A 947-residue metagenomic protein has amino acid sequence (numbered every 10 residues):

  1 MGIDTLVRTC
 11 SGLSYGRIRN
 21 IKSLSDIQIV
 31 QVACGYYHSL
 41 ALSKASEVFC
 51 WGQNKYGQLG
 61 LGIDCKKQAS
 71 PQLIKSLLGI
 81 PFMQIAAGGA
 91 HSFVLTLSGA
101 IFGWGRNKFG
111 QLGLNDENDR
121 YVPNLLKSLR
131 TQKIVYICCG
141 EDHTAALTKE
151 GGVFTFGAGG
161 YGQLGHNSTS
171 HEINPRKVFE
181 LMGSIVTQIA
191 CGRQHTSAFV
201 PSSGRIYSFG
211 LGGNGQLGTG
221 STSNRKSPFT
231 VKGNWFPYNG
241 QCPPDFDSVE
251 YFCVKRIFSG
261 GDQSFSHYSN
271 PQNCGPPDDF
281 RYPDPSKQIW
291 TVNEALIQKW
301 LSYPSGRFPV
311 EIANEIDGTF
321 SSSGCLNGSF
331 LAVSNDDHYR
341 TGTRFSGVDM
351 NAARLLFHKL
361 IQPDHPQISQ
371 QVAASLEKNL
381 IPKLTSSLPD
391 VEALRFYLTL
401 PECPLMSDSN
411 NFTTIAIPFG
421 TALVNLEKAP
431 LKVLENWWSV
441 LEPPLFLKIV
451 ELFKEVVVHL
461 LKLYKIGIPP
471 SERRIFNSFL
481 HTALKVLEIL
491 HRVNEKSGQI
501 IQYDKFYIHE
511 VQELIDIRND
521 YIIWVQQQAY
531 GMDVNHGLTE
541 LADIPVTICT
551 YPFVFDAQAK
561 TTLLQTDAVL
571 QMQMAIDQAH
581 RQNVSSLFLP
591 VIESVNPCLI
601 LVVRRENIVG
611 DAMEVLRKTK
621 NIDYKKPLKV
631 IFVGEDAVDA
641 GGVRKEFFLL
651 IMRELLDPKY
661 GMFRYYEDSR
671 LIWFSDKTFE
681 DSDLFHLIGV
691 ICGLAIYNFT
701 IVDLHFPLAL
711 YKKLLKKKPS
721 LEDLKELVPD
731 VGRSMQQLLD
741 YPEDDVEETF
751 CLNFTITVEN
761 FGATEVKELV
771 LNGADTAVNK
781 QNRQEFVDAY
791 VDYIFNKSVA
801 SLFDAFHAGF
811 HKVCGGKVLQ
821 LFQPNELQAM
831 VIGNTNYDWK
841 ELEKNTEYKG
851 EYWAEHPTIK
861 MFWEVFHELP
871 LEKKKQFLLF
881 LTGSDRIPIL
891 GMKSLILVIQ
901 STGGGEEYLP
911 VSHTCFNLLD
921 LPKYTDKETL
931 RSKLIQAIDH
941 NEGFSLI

Functional and structural regions predicted by a protein language model:
M1-G318, S322-G324, G328, H338: Eukaryote-biased RCC1-like beta-propeller repeat architecture
G12, S23-D26, L42, L61-C65 (+22 more regions): Intrinsic disorder
L40, S46-E47, K55, K67 (+30 more regions): Eukaryotic basic, amphipathic alpha-helical target segments in cytosolic regions
C65, S170, S223-V231, F280-D284 (+6 more regions): Aromatic/acidic cage segments in peptide-binding pockets
S221, R256, P870, L881-I947: C-terminal interaction modules of eukaryotic adaptor/scaffold proteins
G275-F648, K725, I947: Long, low-complexity, acidic Ser/Pro/Gly-rich intrinsically disordered regulatory segments
V310-E402, S407-V424, D788-G903: Charged, amphipathic alpha-helical linker/scaffold segments
R604-Q781, A789-Y793, K797-A800, D804 (+3 more regions): Core of folded catalytic or high-affinity ligand/protein-binding domains in predominantly eukaryotic proteins
